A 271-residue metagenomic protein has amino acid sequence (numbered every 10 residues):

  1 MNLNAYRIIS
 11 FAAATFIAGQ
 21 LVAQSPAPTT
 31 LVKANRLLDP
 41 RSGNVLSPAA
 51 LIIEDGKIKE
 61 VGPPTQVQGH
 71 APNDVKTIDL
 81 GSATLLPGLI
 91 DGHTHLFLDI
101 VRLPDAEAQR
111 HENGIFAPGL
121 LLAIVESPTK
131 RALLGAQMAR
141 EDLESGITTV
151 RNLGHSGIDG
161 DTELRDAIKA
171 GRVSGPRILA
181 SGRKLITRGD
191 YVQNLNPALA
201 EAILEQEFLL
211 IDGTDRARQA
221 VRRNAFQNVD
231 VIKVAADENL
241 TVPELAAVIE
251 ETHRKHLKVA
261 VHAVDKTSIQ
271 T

Functional and structural regions predicted by a protein language model:
M1-F11: Bacterial N-terminal signal peptides that target proteins for export
A18-Q20: N-terminal signal peptide c-region/cleavage motif recognized by signal peptidases
T30-V32, G69-I115, P128-T129, A136 (+2 more regions): Replace "His-x-His-based motif
N35, L51, G56, S82 (+6 more regions): Divalent metal-coordination and catalytic microenvironments
L37, G43-L86, I168: Histidine-rich, glycine-flanked metal-binding segment
G88-T94, V150-R151, I178-G182, I232-V234 (+1 more regions): Hydrophobic faces of well-ordered beta-strands that scaffold small-molecule active sites in alpha/beta enzyme cores
A106-R172, F208-D230: Alpha-helical scaffold segments that flank or form the walls of functional sites
E163, D215-T271: Histidine/acidic residue-rich metal-binding segments in metalloenzymes
